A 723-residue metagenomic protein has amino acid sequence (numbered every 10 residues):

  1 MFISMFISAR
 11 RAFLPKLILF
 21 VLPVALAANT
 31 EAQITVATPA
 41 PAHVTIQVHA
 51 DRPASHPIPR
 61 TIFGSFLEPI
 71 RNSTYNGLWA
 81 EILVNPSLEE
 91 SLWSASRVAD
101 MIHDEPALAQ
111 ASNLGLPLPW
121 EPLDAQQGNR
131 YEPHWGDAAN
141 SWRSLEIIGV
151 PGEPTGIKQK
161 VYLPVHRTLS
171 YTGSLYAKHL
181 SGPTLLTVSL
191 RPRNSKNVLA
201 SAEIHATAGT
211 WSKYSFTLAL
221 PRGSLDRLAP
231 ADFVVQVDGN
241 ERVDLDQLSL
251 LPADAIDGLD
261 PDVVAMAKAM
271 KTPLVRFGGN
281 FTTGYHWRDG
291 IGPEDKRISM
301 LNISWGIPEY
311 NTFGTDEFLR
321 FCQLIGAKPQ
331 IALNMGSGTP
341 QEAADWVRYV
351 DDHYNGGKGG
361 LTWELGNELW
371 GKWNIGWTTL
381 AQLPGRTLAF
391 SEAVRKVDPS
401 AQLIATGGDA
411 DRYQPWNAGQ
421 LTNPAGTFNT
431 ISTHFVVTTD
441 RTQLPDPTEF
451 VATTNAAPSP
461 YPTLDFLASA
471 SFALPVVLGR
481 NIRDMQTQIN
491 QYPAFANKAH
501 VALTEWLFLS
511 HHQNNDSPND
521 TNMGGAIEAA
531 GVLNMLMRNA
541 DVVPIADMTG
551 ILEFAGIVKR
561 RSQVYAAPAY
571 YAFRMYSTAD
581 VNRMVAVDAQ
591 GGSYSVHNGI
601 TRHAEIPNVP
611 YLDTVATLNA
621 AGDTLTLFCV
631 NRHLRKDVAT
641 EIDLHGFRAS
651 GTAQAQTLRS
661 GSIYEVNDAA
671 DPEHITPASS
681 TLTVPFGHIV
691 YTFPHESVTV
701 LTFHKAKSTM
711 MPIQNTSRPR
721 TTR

Functional and structural regions predicted by a protein language model:
Q33-N311, K328-Q330, S337-G338, A343-A344 (+7 more regions): Extracellular and organelle-lumenal recognition/adhesion modules and their flexible linkers in secreted
S65, L88, L175, K271 (+12 more regions): Conserved, mostly hydrophobic/aromatic
P69-I70, K498-T614, A620-D623: Aromatic/acidic polysaccharide-binding cleft in carbohydrate-active enzymes
Y176-S181, A219-P221, M575-T578, V630-H633 (+1 more regions): Solvent-exposed strand-to-loop "edge" motifs in beta-rich extracellular domains
E203, P607-A649, A655, T699-T702: Carbohydrate-binding surface patches
L218-V234, P252-T272, N311, E317-F321 (+7 more regions): An active-site-proximal structural segment forming one wall of the substrate-binding cleft that immediately precedes
A231-E241, L380-L533, G591-P607: Noncatalytic carbohydrate-binding groove/subsite architecture in carbohydrate-active enzymes
V237, G278-G279, V350-T379, A405 (+3 more regions): Active-site groove signature of glycoside hydrolases
